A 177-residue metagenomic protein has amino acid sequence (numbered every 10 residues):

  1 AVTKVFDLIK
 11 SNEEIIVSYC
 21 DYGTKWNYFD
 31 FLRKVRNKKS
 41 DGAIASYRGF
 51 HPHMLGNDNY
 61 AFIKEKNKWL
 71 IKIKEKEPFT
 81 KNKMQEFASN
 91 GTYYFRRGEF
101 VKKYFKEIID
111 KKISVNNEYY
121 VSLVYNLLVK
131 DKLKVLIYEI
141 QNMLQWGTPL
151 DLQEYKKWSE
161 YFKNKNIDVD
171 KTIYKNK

Functional and structural regions predicted by a protein language model:
A1-F62: Conserved beta-loop-beta/alpha segment of the NTase-like Rossmann-fold superfamily that binds/positions NTPs
R36, W69-Y174: Catalytic-core segments of class I nucleotidyltransferases/pyrophosphorylases that form NMP-activated intermediates
F62-E65, I137: A structural signal for short hydrophobic beta-strand segments in well-ordered beta-sheet cores
